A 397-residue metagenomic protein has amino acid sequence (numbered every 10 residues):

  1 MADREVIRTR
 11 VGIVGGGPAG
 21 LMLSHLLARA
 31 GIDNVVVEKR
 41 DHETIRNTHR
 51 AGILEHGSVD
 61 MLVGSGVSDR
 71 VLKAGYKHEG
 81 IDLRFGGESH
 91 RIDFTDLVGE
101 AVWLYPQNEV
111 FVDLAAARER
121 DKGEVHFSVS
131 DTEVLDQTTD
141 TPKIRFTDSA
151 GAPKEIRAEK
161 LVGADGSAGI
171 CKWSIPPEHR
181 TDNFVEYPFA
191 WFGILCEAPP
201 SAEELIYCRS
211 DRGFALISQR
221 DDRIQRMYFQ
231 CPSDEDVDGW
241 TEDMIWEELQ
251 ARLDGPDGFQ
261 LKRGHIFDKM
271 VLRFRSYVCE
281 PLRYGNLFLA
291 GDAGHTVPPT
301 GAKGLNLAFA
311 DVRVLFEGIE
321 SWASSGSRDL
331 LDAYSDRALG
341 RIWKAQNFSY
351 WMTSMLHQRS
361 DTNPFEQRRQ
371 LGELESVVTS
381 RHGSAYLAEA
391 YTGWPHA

Functional and structural regions predicted by a protein language model:
A2-E5, A302, E317-A397: C-terminal helical "tail/cap" subdomain of flavin- and related membrane-associated enzymes
D3-A19: Beta1/beta-strand and adjacent pyrophosphate-binding region of the FAD-binding site in flavoprotein oxidoreductases
V14-R29, L114, D268-N347, W351: Conserved mid-domain beta->alpha element of the FAD-binding
A28-H49: Glycine-rich FAD pyrophosphate-binding loop
V36-V37, G163, C208, A290: Generic enzyme active-site microenvironment
T44, D165-G166, V297: Glycine-rich, N-terminal phosphate-binding loop of Rossmann-like dinucleotide-binding domains
N47-R50, E55-D121, L135-T138: Active-site-adjacent segment of FAD-dependent monooxygenases/related oxidoreductases
A116, G123, V129-E133, T138-F274: Conserved FAD-binding catalytic core of PHBH/FMO-like flavoproteins
